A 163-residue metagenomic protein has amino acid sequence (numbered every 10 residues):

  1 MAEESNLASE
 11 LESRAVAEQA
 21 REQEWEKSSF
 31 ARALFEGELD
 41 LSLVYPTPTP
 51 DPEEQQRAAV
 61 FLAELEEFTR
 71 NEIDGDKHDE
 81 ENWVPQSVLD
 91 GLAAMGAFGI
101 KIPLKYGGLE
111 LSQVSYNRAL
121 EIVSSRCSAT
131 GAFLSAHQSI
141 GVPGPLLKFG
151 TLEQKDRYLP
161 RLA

Functional and structural regions predicted by a protein language model:
M1-H137, G144-A163: Amphipathic, small/basic residue-rich leader segments at the start of a protein or domain
